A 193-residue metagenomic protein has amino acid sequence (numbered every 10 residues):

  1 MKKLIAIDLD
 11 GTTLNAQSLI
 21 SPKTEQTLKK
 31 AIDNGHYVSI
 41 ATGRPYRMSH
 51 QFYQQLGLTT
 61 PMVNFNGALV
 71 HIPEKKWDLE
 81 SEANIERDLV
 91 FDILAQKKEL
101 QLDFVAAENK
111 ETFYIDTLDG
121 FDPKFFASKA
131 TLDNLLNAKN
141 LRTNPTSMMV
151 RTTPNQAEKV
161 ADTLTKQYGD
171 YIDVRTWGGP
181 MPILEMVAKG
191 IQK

Functional and structural regions predicted by a protein language model:
M1-L4, S21-P22, V187-K193: Mg2+-dependent phosphoryl-transfer enzymes with acidic/Ser/Thr/Gly-rich catalytic loops
K2, G35, T59, T143-P145: A general structural motif
K3-Q17: Asp-based phosphoryl-transfer active-site loop
I7, V70-I72, V150, A188: Conserved hydrophobic "DFG−1" position in protein kinase catalytic cores
T12, K76-W77, G179-P182: A short, flexible beta-alpha/helix-coil linker loop
A16, I40-A41, T152, A188: Small/polar loops that bind or transfer phosphate-bearing groups
L19-F121: Active-site phosphate-binding/coordination module
L100-K193: Conserved acidic, metal-coordinating active-site core of Asp-based, Mg2+-dependent phosphoryl-transfer enzymes
